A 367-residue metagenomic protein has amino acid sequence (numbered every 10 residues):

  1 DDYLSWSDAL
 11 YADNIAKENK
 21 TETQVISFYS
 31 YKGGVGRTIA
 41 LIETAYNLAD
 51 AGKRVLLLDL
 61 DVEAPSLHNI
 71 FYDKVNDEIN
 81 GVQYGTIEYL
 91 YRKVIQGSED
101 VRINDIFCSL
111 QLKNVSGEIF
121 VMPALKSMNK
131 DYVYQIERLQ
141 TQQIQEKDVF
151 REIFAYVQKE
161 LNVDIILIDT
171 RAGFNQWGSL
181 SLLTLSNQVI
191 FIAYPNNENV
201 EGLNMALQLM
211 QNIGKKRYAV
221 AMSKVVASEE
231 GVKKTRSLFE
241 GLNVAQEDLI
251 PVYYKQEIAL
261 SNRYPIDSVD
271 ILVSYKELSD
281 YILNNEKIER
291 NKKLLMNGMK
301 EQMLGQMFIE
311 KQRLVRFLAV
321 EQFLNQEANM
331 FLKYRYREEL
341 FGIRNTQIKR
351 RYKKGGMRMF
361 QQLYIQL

Functional and structural regions predicted by a protein language model:
D1-K17, Q211-L314, A319-Q322, M330-G356 (+1 more regions): C-terminal lobe/tail of nucleotide-utilizing enzymes
D2, R37, Q142-F150, E198-G202 (+1 more regions): Phosphate/oxyanion-binding active-site loops and adjacent basic polyanion-contact surfaces
L10-N69: Walker A/P-loop phosphate-binding motif and the immediately C-terminal alpha-helix
L41-A45, F71-I79, E137-Q140, S181-N187 (+3 more regions): Short secondary-structure boundary/capping segments
A51, E152-N243: Conserved catalytic-core segment of NTP-binding enzymes
V62-K159, L260-S261: P-loop/Walker-type NTP enzyme "switch/lid" segment
L112-V121, N162, G214-K216, V244-E247: A short helix-to-beta-strand connector/capping loop
Q361-Q366: Short, intrinsically disordered C-terminal tails of secreted or membrane-associated proteins
